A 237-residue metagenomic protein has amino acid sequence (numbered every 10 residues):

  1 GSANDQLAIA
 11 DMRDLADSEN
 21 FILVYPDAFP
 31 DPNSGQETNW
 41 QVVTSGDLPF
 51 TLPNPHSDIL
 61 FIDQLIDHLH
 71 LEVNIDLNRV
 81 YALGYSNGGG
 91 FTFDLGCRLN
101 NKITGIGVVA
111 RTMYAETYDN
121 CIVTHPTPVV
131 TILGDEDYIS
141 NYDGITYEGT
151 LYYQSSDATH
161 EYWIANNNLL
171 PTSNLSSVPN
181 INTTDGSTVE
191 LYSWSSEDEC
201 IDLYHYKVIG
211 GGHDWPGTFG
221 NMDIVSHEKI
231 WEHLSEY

Functional and structural regions predicted by a protein language model:
G1-Y81, F91-D94, R98, G217-F219: Serine-hydrolase catalytic machinery in alpha/beta-hydrolase-like enzymes
L7-M12, T112-I122, D185-W194: Alpha-helical scaffolding within the catalytic cores of extracellular/periplasmic polymer-degrading hydrolases
L71-T127, Y138: Primarily recognizes the serine-hydrolase "nucleophile elbow" in alpha/beta-hydrolase and SGNH/GDSL folds
T124-V129, E199-L203: Short, proline-enriched alpha-helix->beta-strand connector loops that line the catalytic pocket of alpha/beta-hydrolase
T131-L133: Short beta-strand/loop motif that positions the catalytic acidic residue of the alpha/beta-hydrolase fold
E136-S140, H213-W215: Acidic catalytic loop of the alpha/beta-hydrolase fold
E148-G186: Acidic, glycine-rich loop-and-strand cores that form catalytic or ligand-binding grooves in diverse globular domains
M222-Y237: Catalytic active-site module of serine/aspartate enzymes centered on a nucleophile-bearing elbow/loop
